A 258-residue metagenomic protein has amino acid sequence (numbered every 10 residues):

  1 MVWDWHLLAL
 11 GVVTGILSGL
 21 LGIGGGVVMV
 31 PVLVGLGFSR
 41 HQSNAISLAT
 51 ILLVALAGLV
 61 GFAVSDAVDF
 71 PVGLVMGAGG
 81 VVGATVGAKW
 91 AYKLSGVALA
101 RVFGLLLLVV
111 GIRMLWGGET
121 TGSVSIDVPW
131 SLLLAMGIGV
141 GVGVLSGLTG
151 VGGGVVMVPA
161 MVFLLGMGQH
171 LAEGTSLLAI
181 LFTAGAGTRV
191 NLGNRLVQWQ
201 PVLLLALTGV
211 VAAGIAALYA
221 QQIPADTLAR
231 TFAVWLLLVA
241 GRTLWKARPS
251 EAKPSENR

Functional and structural regions predicted by a protein language model:
M1-T14, V34-L36, R40-Q42, V60-L148 (+4 more regions): Juxtamembrane transmembrane-helix boundary motif
L8-G19, V27-V28, A186: N-terminal signal-anchor/start-transfer transmembrane helix
L21-V30, L148-A160: Transmembrane helix boundary and interhelical junction motifs in multipass membrane proteins
I23, V30, G35, R40-Q42 (+1 more regions): Acidic (E/D-rich), amphipathic helical modules within compact regulatory domains
V30-P31, L53, V158-P159, F182 (+1 more regions): Proline-centered helix-kink/hinge sites
S47-I51, G73, G77, S176-I180 (+1 more regions): Short hydrophobic/aromatic, small-residue-rich stretches within specific transmembrane helices of secondary active
A49-A57, L178-G185, V211-A212: Membrane-embedded alpha-helical segments of transport systems, primarily multispan ion/solute transporters
